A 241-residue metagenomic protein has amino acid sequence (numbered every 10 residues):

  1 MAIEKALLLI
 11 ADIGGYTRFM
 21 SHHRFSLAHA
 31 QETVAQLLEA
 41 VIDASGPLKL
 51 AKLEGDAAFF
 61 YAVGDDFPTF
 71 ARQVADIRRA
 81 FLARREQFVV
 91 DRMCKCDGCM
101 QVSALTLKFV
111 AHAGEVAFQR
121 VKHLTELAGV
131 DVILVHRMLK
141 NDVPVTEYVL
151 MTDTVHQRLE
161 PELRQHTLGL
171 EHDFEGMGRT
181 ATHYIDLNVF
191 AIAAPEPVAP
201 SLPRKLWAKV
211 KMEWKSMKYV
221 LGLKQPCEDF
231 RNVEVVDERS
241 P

Functional and structural regions predicted by a protein language model:
M1-D76: Catalytic NTP-binding/metal-coordinating core of nucleotidyl cyclase/transferase enzymes
M1-I3, L53, V102-A104, L127 (+1 more regions): A generic fold-level signal
G15, R24, G46, M93 (+2 more regions): Glycine-centered secondary-structure boundary/capping sites
E32-A35, L53, A57-F60, I77 (+4 more regions): A sequence-level detector of short, solvent-exposed, charge-rich linear segments
D66-E171: Catalytic beta-strand-to-alpha-helix segment of the class III nucleotidyl cyclase homology domain
P144-P241: Intrinsically disordered, glycine/charged-rich C-terminal tails and inter-domain linkers that flank nucleotidyl cyclase
